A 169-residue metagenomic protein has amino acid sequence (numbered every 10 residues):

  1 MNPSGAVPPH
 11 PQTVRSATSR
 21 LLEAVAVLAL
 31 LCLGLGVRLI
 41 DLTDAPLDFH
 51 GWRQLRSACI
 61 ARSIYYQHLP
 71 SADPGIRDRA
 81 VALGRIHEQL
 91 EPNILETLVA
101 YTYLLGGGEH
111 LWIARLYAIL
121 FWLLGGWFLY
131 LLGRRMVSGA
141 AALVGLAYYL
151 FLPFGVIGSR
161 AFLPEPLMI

Functional and structural regions predicted by a protein language model:
M1-V37, W127, R134: Start-transfer (signal-anchor) and selected internal transmembrane alpha helices of multi-pass inner/ER membrane
G34, G145-L150: Short helix- or helix-capping micro-motifs that position conserved polar/aromatic residues at function-defining sites
I40, A45-I60, H68-R79, I86-V99 (+1 more regions): Extracytoplasmic catalytic/substrate-binding loops of multi-pass membrane glycan-assembly enzymes
W52-R53, S57, L116-L124, F151 (+1 more regions): Membrane-embedded alpha-helical segments of multi-pass membrane proteins, especially the transmembrane helices
V99, Y103, G126-R134, P153-V156: Hydrophobic transmembrane alpha-helices
I113-V137: Transmembrane-helix motifs of polytopic, lipid-linked glycan transferases
F128-L131, A147-Y148, L167-I169: Specific aromatic-rich, kink-prone transmembrane helix
F154-L167: Short acidic/glycine- and proline-prone juxtamembrane loop motifs at membrane-interface regions of multi-pass membrane
